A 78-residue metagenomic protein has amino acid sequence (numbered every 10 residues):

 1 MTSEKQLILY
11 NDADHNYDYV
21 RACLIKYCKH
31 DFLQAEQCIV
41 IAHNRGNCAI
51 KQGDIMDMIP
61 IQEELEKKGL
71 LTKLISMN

Functional and structural regions predicted by a protein language model:
M1-N78: Terminal domain-initiation and capping elements
